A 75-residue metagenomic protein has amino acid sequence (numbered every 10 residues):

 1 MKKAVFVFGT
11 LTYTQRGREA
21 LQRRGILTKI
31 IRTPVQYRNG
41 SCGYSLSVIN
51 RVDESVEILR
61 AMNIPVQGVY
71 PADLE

Functional and structural regions predicted by a protein language model:
M1-K2, E75: Absolute protein N-terminus
K2-K3, G9-L11, Q15, A20-Q22 (+1 more regions): Amphipathic, hydrophobic secondary-structure cores in small proteins
S47-E75: C-terminal structural segments of small proteins and small subunits
